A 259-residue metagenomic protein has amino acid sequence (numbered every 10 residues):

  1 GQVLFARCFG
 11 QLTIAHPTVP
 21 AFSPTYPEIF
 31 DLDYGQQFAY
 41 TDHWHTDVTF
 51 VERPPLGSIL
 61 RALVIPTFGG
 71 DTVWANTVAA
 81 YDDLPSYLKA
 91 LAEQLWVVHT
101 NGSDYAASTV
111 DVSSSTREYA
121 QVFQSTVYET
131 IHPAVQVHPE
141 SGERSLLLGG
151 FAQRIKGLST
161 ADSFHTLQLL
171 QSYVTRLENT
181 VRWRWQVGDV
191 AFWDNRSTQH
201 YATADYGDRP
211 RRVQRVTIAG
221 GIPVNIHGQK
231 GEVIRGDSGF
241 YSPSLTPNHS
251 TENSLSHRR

Functional and structural regions predicted by a protein language model:
G1-V190, N195-R259: Non-heme Fe(II) oxygenase catalytic core, chiefly the N-lobe of the double-stranded beta-helix
